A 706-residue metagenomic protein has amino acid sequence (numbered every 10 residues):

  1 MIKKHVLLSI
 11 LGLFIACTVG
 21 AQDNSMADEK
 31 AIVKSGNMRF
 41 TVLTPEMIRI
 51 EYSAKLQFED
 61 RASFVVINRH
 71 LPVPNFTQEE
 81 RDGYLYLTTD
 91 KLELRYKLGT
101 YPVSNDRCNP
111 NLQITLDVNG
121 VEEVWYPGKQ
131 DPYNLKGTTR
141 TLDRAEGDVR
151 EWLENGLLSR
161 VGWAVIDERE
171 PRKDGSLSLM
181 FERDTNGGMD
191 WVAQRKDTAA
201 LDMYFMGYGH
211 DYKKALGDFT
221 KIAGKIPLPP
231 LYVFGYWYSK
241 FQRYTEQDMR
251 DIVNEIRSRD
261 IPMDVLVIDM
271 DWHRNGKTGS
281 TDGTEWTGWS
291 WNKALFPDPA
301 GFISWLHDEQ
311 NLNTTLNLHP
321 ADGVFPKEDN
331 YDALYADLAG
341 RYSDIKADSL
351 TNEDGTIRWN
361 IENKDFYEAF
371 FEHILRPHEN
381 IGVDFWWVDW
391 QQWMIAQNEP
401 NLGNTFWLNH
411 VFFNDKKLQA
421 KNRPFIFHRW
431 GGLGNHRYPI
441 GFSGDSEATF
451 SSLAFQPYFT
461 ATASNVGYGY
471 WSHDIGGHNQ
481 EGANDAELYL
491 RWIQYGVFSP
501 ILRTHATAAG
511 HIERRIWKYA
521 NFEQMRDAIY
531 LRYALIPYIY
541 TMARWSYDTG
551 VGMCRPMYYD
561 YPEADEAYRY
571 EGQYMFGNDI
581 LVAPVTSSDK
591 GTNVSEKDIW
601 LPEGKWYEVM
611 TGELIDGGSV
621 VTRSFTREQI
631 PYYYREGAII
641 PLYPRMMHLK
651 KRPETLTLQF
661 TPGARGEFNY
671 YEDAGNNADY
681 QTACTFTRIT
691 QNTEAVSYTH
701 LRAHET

Functional and structural regions predicted by a protein language model:
S9-A16: Bacterial N-terminal signal peptides
P45-D82: A low-complexity, Ser/Thr/Gly/Pro-enriched, surface-exposed linker/loop concept that marks segments flanking
E79-P230, K240, V253-S258, S624-P644: Catalytic and substrate-binding clefts that recognize carbohydrates or anionic sugar/phosphate headgroups
E146, K240-P262, L266-D269, H273 (+1 more regions): A conserved hydrophobic secondary-structure block that centers on an alpha-helix together with its immediately flanking
P262-M525, D560-P562, Y570: Aromatic- and carboxylate-enriched substrate-binding clefts and catalytic-loop regions of carbohydrate-active enzymes
N435, I440, N465-V466, Y470-H473 (+1 more regions): Catalytic core of carbohydrate-active enzymes
T699-T706: Conserved small/polar residues in nucleotide/adenosyl-binding loops
